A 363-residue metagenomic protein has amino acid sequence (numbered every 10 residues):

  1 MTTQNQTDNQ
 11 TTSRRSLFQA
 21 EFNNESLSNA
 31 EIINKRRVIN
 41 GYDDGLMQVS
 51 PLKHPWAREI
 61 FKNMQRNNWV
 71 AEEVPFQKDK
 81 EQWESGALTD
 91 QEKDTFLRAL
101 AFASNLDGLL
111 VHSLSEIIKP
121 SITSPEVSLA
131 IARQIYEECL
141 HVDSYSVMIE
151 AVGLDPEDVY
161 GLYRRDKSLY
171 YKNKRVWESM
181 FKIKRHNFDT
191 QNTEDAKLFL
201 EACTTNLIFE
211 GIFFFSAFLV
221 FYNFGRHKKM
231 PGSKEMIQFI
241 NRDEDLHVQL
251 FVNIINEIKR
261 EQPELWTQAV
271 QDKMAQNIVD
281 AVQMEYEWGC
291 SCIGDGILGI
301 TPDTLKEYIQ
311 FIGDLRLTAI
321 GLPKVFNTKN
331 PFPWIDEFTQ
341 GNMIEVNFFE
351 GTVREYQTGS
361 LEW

Functional and structural regions predicted by a protein language model:
T2-W363: Non-heme di-metal
